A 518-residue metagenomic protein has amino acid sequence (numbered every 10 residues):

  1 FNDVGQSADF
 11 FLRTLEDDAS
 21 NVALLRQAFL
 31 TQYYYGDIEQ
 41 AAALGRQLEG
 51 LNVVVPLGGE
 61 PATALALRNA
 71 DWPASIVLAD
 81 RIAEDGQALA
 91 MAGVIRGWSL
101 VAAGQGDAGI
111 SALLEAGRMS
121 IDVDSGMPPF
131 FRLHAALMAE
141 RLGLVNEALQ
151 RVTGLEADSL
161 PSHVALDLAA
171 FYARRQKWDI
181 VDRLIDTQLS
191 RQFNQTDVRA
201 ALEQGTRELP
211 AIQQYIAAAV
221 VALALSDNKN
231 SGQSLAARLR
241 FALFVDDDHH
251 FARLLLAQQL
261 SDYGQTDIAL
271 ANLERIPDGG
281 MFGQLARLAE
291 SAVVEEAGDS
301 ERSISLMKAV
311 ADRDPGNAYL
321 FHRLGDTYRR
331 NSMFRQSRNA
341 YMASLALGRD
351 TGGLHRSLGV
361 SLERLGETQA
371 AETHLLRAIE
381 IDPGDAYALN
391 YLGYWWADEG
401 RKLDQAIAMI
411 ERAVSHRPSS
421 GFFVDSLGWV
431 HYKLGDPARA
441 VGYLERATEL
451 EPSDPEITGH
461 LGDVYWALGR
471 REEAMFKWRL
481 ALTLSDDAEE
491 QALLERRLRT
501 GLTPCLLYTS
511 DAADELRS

Functional and structural regions predicted by a protein language model:
D17, G50-L51, D85, M119-V123 (+10 more regions): Structural marker of alpha-solenoid helical repeat scaffolds
A23, L57, M91, M127-F130 (+10 more regions): Start-of-helix register in tetratricopeptide repeats
Q27, P61, I95, F131-H134 (+10 more regions): Canonical tetratricopeptide repeat
L30, A64, W98, H134-L137 (+9 more regions): Residue-level recognition of tetratricopeptide repeat
Y33, L67, V101, E140 (+9 more regions): Position-specific recognition of the canonical hydrophobic site in helix A of tetratricopeptide repeat
Y508-L516: Conserved small/polar residues in nucleotide/adenosyl-binding loops
